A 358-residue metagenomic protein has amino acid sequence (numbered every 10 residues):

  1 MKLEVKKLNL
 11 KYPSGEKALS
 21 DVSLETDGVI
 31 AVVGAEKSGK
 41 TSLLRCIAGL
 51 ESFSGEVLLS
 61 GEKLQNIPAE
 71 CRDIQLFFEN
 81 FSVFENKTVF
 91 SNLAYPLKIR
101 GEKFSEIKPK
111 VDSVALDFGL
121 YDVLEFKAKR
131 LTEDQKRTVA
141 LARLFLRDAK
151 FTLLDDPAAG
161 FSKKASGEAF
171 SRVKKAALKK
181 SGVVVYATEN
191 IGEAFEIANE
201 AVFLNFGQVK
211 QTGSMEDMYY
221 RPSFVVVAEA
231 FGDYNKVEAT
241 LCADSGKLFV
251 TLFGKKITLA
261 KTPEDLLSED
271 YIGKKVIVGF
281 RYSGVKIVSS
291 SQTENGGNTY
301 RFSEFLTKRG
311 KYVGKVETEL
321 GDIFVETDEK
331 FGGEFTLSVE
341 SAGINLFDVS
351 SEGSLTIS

Functional and structural regions predicted by a protein language model:
T41, S245-S358: Non-catalytic connector elements of ABC transporters
G55-K63: Conserved ABC transporter NBD signature motif
K63-L76, I99, M218: ABC ATPase NBD coupling module
F90-K98, K108: Short helical segment in ABC ATPase nucleotide-binding domains corresponding to the A-loop/adjacent helical element
S105-V123, K174-K175: Conserved ABC ATPase "signature" region
K127-L131, Q135: Conserved ABC ATPase signature
T188-K255: Internal alpha/beta loop-helix hairpins
